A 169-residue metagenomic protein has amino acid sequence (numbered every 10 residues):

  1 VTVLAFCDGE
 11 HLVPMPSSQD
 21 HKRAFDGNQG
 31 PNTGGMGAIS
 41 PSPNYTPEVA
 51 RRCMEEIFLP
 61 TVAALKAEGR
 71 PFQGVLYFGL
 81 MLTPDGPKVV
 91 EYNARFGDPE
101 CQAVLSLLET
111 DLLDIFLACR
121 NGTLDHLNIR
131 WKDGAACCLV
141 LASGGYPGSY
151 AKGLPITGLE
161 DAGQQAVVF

Functional and structural regions predicted by a protein language model:
V1-Q102: Internal nucleotide-binding/catalytic subdomain
P14, R130-W131, A166-F169: Hydrophobic alpha-helical transmembrane segments
G35-M36, Y45-E48, T110-D111, C119-T123 (+1 more regions): Short C-terminal domain-edge/linker segments immediately following a structured domain
M54-L76, N93-Q164: Active-site "cap" helix and flanking loop/linker of ATP-utilizing ligase/carboxylase catalytic domains
